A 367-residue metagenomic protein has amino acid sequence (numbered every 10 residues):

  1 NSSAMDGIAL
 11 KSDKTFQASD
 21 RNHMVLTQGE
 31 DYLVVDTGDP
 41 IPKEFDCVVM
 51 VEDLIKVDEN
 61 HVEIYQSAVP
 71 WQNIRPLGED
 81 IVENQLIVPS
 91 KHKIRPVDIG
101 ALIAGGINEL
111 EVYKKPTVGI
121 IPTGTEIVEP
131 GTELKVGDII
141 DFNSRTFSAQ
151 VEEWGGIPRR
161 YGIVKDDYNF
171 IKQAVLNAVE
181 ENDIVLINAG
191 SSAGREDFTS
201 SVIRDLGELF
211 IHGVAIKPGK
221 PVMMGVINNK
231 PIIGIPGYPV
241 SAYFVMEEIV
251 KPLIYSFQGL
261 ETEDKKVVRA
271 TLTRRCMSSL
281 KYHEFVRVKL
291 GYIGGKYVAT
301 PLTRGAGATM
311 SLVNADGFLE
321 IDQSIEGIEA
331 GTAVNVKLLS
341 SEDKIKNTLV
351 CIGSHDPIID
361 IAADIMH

Functional and structural regions predicted by a protein language model:
N1-N108, R269, F285, I321 (+3 more regions): Phosphate-interaction motifs
S3, I81, R204-C351, I359: Flexible glycine/proline-rich
M5, G29-D31, K43-D46, V51 (+15 more regions): Short coil/turn connectors at secondary-structure junctions
D39-P40, T125-E126, G190-E196, G237: Short glycine-rich anion-binding loops that position phosphate/pyrophosphate groups of nucleotides and phosphorylated
P42, P96, A193-R195, D343: Short glycine-rich, flexible loops that bind phosphorylated cofactors or substrates
E79-I187, T348-H367: Phosphate-binding glycine-rich loops and their immediate beta-loop-alpha structural context
G194-L206: Short Gly/Thr/Asp-enriched flexible loops that form oxyanion-binding sites at enzyme active sites
